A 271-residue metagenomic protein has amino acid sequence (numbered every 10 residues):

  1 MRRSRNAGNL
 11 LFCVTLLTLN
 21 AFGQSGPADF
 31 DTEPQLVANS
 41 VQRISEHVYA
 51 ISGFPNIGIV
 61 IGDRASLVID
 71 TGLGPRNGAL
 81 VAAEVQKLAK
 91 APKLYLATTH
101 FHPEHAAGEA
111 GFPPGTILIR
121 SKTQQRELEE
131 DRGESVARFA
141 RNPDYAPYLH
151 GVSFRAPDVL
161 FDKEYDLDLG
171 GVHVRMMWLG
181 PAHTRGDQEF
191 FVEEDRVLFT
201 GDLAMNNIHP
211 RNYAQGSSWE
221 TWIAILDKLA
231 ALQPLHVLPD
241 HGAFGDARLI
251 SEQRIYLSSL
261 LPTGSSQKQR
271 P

Functional and structural regions predicted by a protein language model:
M1-L11: Bacterial N-terminal signal peptides that target proteins for export
N9-A21: Bacterial N-terminal signal peptides
V41-E84, Q188-D202: Conserved beta-strand hairpin/beta-sheet module of binuclear metal-dependent hydrolase folds, prominently
R43, R126-L179, E194, I225-L226 (+1 more regions): Metallo-beta-lactamase
H47, V60, D70, V85 (+9 more regions): Divalent metal-coordination and catalytic microenvironments
D63-A65, P75-R120, L232: Active-site metal-binding motif and surrounding structural segment of the metallo-beta-lactamase
A65-L67, L73-P75, D166, H173-S259: Metallo-beta-lactamase
